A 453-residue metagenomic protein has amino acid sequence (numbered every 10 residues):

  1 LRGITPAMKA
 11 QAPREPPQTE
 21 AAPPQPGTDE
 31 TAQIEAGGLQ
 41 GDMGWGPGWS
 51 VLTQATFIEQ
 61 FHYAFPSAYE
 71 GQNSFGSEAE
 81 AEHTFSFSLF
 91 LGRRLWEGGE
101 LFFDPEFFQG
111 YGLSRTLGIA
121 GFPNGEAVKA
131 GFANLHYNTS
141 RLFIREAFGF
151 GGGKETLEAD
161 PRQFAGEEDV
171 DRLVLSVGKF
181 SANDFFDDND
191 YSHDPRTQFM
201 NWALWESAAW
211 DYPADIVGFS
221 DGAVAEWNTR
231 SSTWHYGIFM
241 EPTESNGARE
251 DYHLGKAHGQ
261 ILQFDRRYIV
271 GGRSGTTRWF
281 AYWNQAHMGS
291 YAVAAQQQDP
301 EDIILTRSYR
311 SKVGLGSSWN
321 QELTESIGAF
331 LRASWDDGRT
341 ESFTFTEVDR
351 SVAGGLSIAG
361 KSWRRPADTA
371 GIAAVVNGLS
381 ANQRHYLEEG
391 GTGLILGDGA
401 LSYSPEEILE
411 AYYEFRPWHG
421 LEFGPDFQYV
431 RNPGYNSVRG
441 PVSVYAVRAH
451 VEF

Functional and structural regions predicted by a protein language model:
L1-E80, F90, R94-W96, E100 (+1 more regions): N-terminal periplasmic/intermembrane-space "pro-region" immediately following the signal or transit peptide
L39-V51, Y63-A64, G92-L101, G149-R172 (+6 more regions): Short loop/turn motifs that connect adjacent beta-strands in outer-membrane beta-barrel proteins
W49, H83-L89, N138-I144, L173 (+7 more regions): Hydrophobic, lipid-facing positions within transmembrane beta-strands of outer-membrane proteins
A55-F61, F103-F107, L175-K179, Y236-M240 (+6 more regions): Transmembrane beta-barrel strands of outer-membrane/channel proteins
R93-L95, P105, E146-F148, K179 (+7 more regions): Residue-level signature of outer-membrane beta-barrel architecture
L117-S140, G151-Q263, E301, G390-L401: Surface-exposed coil loops of outer-membrane beta-barrel proteins
S140-G153, I372, P441-F453: Outer-membrane beta-barrel "beta-signal"
D265, F280-Y309, D337, E341-V430: Outer membrane beta-barrel transmembrane domains
